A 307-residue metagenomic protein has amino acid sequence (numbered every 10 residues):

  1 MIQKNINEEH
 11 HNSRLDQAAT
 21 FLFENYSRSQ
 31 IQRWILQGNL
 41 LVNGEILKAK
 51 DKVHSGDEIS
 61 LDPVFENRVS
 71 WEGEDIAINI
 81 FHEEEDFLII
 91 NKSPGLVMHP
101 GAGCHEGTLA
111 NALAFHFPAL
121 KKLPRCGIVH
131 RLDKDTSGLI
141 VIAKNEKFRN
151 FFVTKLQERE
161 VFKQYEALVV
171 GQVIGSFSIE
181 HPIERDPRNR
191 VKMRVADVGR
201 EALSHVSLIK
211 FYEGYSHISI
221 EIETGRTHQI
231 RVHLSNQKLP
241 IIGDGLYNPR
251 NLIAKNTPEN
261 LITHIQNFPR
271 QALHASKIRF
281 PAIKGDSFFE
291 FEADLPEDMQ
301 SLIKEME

Functional and structural regions predicted by a protein language model:
M1-E307: RNA pseudouridine synthases
